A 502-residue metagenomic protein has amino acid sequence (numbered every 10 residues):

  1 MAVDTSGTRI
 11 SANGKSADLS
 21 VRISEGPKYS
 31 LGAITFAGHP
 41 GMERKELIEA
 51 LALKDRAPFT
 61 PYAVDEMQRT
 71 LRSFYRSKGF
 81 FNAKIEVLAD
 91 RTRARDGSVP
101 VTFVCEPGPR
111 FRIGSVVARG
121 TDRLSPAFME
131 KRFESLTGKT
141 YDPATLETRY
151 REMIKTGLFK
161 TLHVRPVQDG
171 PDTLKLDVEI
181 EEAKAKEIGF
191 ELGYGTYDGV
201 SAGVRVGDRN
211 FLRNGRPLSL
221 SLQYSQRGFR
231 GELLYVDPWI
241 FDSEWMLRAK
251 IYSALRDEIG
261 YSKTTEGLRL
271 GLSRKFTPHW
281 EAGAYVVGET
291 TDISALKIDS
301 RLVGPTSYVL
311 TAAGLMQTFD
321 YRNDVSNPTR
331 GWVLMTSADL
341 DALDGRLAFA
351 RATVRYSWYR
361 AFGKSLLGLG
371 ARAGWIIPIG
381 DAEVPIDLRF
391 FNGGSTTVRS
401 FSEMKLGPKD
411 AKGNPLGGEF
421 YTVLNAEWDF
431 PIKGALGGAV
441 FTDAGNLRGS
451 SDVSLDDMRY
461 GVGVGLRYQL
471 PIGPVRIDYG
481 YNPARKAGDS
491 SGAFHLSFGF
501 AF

Functional and structural regions predicted by a protein language model:
M1-T196, R205, S219-D237, K263 (+3 more regions): Periplasmic polypeptide-binding modules associated with outer-membrane biogenesis and secretion
M67, D198-V200, R227-F229, S262-E266 (+6 more regions): Residues that define the transmembrane beta-barrel architecture of outer-membrane proteins
F133, A185-T196, A202-N210, N214-S225 (+6 more regions): Transmembrane beta-strand segments that form the barrel wall of outer-membrane beta-barrel proteins
K155, E187-F190, Y285-V287, S294-A435 (+3 more regions): C-terminal outer-membrane beta-barrel translocator/porin domains of Gram-negative envelope proteins and their
K160, K186-I188, G199, F211-L218 (+6 more regions): Repeated loop/turn-to-beta-strand initiation elements of outer-membrane beta-barrel proteins
G170, Y194-S201, L220-G231, R256-K263 (+5 more regions): Solvent-exposed loop/turn segments connecting transmembrane beta-strands in outer-membrane beta-barrel proteins
V206, G314-L315, V464-L470, P474-V475 (+1 more regions): Outer-membrane beta-barrel "beta-signal"
G231-S307: Transmembrane beta-barrel wall of Gram-negative outer-membrane proteins
